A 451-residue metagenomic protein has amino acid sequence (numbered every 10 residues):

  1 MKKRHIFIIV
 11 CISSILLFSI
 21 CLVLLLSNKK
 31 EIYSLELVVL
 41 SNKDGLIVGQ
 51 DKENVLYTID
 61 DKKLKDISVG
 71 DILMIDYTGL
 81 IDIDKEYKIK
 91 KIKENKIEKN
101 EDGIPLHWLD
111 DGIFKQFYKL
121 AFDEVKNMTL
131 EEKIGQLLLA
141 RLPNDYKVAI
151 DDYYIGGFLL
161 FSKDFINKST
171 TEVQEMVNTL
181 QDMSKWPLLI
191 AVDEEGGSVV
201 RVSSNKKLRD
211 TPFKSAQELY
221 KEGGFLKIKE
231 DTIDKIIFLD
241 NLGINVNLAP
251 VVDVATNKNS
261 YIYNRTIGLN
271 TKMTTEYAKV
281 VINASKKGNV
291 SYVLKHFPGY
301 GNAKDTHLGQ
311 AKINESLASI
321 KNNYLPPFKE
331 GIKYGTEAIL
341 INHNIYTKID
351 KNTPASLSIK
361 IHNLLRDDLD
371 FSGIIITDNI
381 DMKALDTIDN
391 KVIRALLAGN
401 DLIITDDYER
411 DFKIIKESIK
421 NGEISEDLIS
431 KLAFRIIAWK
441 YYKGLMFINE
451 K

Functional and structural regions predicted by a protein language model:
M1-L17, V23: N-terminal Sec-pathway targeting helices
N28-I47: Structural detector for short beta-strands of small beta-barrel domains
K62-D76: Short nucleic-acid-contacting surface segments enriched for D/E, G, S/T with interspersed K/R
G79-G103: OB-fold/S1-family single-stranded nucleic acid-binding modules
D102-Y146, E195, D378: Boundary/entry segment of secreted carbohydrate-active catalytic domains
D152-T274, G301-N314, N342-L357, D381-I419: Enzymes and membrane/adaptor proteins characterized by extended Gly/Ser/Thr/Asp/Glu-rich, aromatic-dotted
L180-I190, L269-V290, A355-I376: Alpha-helix-loop-beta-strand connector modules within alpha/beta enzyme cores
G335-I339, I345-D350, L364-K451: Active-site or pore-adjacent capping/gating segments
